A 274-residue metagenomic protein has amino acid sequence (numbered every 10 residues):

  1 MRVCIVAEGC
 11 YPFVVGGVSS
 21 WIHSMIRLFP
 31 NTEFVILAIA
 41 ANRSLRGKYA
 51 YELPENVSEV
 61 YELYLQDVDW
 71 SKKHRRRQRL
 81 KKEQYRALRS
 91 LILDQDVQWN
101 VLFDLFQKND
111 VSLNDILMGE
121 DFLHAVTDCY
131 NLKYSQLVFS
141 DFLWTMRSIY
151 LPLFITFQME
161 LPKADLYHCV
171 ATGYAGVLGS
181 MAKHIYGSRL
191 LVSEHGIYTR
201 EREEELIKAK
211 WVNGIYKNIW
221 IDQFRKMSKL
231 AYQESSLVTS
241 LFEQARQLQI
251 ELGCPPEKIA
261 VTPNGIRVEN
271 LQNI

Functional and structural regions predicted by a protein language model:
M1-V126, Y130: N-terminal subdomain of nucleotide-sugar transferases
V3, L166, K183-K210, G214 (+1 more regions): Active-site proximal beta-strand in glycosyltransferases
E8, I39, E194-I197, P263-N264: Histidine-centered beta-alpha loop that forms part of the nucleotide-sugar donor binding/catalytic region in diverse
V101, Q158-G176, I185-L191, H195: Short N-terminal targeting/anchoring amphipathic segment
D141-L166, G176-L178, K226: An amphipathic, basic-hydrophobic alpha-helix
L153-K163, I197-Y198, I215-V238: Membrane-proximal helix-turn-helix segments that form the acceptor-binding/catalytic region of lipid-linked
Q244, G265: Carbohydrate-associated surface elements
I250, P256-E257, I266-I274: Acidic anion/phosphate-binding donor-loop and adjacent secondary structure in glycosyltransferase catalytic cores
